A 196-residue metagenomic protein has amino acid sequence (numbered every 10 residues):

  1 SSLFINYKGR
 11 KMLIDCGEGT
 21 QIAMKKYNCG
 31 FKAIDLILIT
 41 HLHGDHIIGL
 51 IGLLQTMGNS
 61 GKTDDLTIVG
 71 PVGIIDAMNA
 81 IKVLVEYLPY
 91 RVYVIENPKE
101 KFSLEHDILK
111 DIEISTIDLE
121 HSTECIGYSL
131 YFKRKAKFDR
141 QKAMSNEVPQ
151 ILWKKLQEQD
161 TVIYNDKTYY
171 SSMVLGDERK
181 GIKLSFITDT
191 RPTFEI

Functional and structural regions predicted by a protein language model:
S1-Y27, D65, Y128-L130, E178-I187: Conserved beta-strand hairpin/beta-sheet module of binuclear metal-dependent hydrolase folds, prominently
I5, K101-L109, V162: Short acidic-hydrophobic surface loop/beta-edge motif
E18-G19, L42, G73, A143 (+1 more regions): Active-site metal-binding loops of divalent metal-dependent hydrolases
G19-V69, Y93-K101: Active-site metal-binding motif and surrounding structural segment of the metallo-beta-lactamase
I22, I48-I51, D76-N79, I126 (+1 more regions): Alpha-helical elements of the RecA-like P-loop NTPase motor core of helicases
D76-K82, N97-K101: A gly/proline- and charged-residue-enriched helix-loop-helix capping module
K99-S103, F194-I196: Binuclear metal-ion centers of metallo-dependent hydrolases, dominated by the metallo-beta-lactamase
L109-E195: Active-site-proximal loop/helix segment associated with metal-binding centers of metalloenzymes
